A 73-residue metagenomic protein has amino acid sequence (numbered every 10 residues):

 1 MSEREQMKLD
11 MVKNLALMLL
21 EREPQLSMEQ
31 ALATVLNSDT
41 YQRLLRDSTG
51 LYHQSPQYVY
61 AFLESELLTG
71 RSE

Functional and structural regions predicted by a protein language model:
M1-E73: C-terminal alpha-helical interaction appendages
